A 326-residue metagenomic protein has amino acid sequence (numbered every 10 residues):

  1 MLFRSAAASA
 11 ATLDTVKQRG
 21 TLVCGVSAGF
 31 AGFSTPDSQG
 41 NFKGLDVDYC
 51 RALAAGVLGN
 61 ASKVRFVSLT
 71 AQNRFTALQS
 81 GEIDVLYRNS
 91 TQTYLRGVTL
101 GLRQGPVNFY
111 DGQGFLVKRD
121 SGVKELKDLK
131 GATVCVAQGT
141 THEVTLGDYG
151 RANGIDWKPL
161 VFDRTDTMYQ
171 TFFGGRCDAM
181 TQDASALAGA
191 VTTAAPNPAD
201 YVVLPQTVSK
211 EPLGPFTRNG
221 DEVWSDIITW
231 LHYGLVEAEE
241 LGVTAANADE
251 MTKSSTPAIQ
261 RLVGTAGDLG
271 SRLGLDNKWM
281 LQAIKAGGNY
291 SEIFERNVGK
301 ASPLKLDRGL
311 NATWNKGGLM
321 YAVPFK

Functional and structural regions predicted by a protein language model:
M1-L2: Short, small-residue-biased leader/transition segments that mark boundaries at the very start of proteins
A10, R19-L86, G287-Y290, T313 (+1 more regions): Extracytoplasmic small-molecule ligand-binding "clamshell" domains of the periplasmic binding protein/Venus flytrap
D14, V47-A55, T76, S80 (+7 more regions): Solvent-exposed, polar/charged alpha-helical surfaces in well-ordered, non-transmembrane soluble domains, broadly
K17-Q18, A54-G59, Q79-I83, T91 (+7 more regions): Sec-exported extracytoplasmic/periplasmic mature domains
V23-G32, F42-V57, T91-Q92, D111-M168: Bilobed "Venus flytrap"/periplasmic-binding protein-like clamshell domains and structurally analogous long
D48-R51, A55-V57, D120-V123, K127 (+7 more regions): Extended ligand-binding regions for polar small-molecule ligands
R51, A55, G59, K63-D128 (+2 more regions): Acidic, polar ligand-binding/catalytic clefts
R296-K326: Conserved C-terminal helix/tail region of periplasmic/extracytoplasmic solute-binding proteins
